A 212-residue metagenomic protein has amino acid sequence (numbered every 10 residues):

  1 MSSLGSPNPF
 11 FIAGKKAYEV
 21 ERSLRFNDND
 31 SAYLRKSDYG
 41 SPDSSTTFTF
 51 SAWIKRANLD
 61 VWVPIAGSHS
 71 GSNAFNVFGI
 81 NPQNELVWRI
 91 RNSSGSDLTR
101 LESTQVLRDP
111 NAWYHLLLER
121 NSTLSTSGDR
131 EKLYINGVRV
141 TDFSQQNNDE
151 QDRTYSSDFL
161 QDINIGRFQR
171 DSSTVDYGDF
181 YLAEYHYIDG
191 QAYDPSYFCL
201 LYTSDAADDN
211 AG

Functional and structural regions predicted by a protein language model:
M1-T46, E85-V87, N92-L98, F159: Low-complexity, glycine/proline/serine-rich flexible segments
S2-R22, N29-S31, S125-S127, K132 (+3 more regions): Extended recognition patches within non-cytosolic domains
D30-R89, L124-S127, Q191-S196: Extracellular glycan-recognition modules
F50-R56, L116-L118, I165, L182-Y187: Short hydrophobic/aromatic patches on beta-strands that form ligand-binding or substrate-lining surfaces
I90-Y114: Short, aromatic/His-centered strand-loop micro-motif at the edge of beta-sheets
A112-S122, L133: Short tryptophan-centered beta-strand motifs in secreted/extracellular beta-sheet-rich domains of glycan-recognition
S156-L182: Extracellular glycan-interaction patches encoded by glycine-rich segments
Y202-G212: Single conserved hydrophobic/aromatic residue that forms the stacking wall/gate of nucleotide- or nucleobase-binding
